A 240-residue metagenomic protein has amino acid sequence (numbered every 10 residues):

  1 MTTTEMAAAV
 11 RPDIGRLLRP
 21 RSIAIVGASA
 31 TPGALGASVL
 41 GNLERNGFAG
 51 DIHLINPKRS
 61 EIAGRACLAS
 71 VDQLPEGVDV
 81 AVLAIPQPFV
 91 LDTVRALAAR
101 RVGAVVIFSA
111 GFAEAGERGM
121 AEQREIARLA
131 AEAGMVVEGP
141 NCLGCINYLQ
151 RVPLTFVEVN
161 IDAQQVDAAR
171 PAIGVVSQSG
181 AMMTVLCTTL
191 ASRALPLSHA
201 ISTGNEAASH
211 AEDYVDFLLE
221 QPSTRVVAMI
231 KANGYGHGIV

Functional and structural regions predicted by a protein language model:
M1-V227: Catalytic-core regions of core metabolic enzymes, especially those transforming organic acids/acyl-group intermediates
V226-V240: N-terminal active-site wall of soluble small-molecule enzyme domains
